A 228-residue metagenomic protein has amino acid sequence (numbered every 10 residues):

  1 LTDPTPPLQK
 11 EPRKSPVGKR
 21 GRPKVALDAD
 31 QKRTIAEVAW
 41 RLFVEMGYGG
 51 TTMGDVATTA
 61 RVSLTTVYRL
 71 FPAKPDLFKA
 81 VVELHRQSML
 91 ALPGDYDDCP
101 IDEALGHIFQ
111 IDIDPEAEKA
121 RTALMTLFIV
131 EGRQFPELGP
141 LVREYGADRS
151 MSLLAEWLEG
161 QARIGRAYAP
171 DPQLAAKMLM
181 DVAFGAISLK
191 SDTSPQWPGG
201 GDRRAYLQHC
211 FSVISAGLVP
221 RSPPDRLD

Functional and structural regions predicted by a protein language model:
L1-M46, G50-T65, R69, P75-D76: Basic, helix-initiating cap at the start of DNA-binding domains
Q31, K74, V81, H85 (+5 more regions): Hydrophobic/aromatic residues within well-ordered alpha-helical segments
T58, R69-D76, A80, R133 (+3 more regions): Residues in soluble alpha-helical coiled-coils and helical-bundle/repeat scaffolds
K79-F109, D114-E116, A120: Amphipathic alpha-helical linker/stalk segments
L84-M89, K119, F135, L153 (+5 more regions): A short secondary-structure junction motif
C99, P115, K119-A123, E137-I164 (+2 more regions): Amphipathic alpha-helical packing segments from all-alpha helical-bundle domains
E103-Q134, L138, A183-I187, A216 (+1 more regions): Helical hydrophobic small-molecule/effector-binding pocket
P140, A162-F211, R221-D228: Hydrophobic/aromatic-rich alpha-helical bundle segments in the mid-to-C-terminal region
